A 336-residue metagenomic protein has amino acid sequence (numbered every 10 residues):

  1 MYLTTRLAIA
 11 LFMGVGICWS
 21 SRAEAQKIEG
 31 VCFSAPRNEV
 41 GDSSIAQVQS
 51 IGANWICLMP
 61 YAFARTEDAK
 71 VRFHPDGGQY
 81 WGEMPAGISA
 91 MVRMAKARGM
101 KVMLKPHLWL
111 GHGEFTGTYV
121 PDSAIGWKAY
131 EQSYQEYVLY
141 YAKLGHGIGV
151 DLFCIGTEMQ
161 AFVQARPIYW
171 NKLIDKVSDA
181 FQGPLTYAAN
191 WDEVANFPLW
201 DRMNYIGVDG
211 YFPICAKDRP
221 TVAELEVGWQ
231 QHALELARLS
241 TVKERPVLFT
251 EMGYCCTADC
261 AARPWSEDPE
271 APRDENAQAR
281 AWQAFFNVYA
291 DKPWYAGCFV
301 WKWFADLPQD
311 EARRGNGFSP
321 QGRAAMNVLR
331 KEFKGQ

Functional and structural regions predicted by a protein language model:
R6-C18: Bacterial N-terminal signal peptides
E24-S50: Boundary/entry segment of secreted carbohydrate-active catalytic domains
G30-A35, V71-P85, S123-S133, G156-A165 (+2 more regions): The substrate-binding groove and active-site-proximal loops of carbohydrate-active enzymes, especially glycoside
N54-K70, P85-V163, T257-D259, W301-D306: Substrate-binding cleft and catalytic face of glycoside hydrolase catalytic domains, especially the flexible beta-alpha
L104-L108, C154-V163, N171-A195, E244-M252 (+1 more regions): Aromatic-lined carbohydrate-recognition surfaces of secreted/lumenal glycan-active proteins
V138-T157, A189-W229, P246, T250-A258: Aromatic- and acid-rich polysaccharide-binding/catalytic face of secreted or lumenal carbohydrate-active enzymes
P184, L225-W294: Catalytic-core region of carbohydrate-active enzymes that cleave or remodel glycosidic bonds
P264-E267, A279-A281, V288, K292-Q336: Aromatic-rich peripheral "rim/lid" segments of glycoside hydrolase catalytic domains that contact and position glycan
